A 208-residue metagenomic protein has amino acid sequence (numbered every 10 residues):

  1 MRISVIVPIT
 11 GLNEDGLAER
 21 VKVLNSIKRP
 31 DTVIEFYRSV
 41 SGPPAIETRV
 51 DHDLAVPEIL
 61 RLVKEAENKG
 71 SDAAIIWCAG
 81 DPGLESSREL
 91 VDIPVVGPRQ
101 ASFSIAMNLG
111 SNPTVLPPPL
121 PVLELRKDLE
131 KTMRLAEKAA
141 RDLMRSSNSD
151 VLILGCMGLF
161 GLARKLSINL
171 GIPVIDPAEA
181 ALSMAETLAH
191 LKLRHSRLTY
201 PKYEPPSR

Functional and structural regions predicted by a protein language model:
M1-P57, S111-L129: N-terminal glycine-rich anion-binding loop in soluble enzyme alpha/beta folds
T32-I34, V96, L166-S167, L188-L191 (+1 more regions): A residue-level marker of the well-folded mature domains of exported/periplasmic proteins
T48-E65, K131-A139: Glycine-rich, highly charged phosphate/nucleotide-binding loops
D51-A55, I93, T132, L170 (+1 more regions): Short, hinge-like loop/turn segments at secondary-structure boundaries
A55-L90, V96-G97, D150-L154, G158-A163: N-terminal glycine-rich phosphate/adenylate-binding segment common to multiple enzyme folds
R88-L109, L166-A185: Short, acidic/small-residue loops that bind anionic groups at enzyme active sites
S111-G155, L162: Active-site rim beta-loop-alpha module in soluble metabolic enzymes
E179, S183-M184, K192-R208: C-terminal functional extensions of proteins
